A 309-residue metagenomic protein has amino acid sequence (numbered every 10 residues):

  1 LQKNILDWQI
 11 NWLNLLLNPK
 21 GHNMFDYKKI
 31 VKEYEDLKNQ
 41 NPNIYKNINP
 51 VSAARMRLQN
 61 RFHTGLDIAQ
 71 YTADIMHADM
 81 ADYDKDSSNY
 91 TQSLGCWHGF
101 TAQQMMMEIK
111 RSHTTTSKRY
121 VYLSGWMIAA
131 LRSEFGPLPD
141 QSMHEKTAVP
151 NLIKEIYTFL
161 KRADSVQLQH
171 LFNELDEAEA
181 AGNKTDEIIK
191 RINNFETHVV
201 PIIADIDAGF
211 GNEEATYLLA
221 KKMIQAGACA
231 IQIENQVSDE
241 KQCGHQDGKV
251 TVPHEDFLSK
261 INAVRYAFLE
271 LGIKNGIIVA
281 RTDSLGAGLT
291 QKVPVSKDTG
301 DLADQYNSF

Functional and structural regions predicted by a protein language model:
K3-N4: Polybasic, lysine-rich low-complexity intrinsically disordered segments
N23-K38: Intrinsically disordered, low-structural-confidence terminal and linker regions
N41, Y45-R55, R61-D86, L94-H198 (+1 more regions): Alpha/beta enzyme core
N89: An acidic-aromatic substrate-binding cleft motif
